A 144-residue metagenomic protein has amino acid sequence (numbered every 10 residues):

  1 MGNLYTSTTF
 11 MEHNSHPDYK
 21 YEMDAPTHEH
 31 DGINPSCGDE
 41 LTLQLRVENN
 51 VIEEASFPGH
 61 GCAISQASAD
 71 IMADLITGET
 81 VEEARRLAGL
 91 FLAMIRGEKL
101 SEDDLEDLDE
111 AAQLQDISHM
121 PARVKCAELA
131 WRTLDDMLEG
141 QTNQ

Functional and structural regions predicted by a protein language model:
M1-Q144: Domain-level signature for proteins that mediate thiol-based redox and metal-cofactor handling
